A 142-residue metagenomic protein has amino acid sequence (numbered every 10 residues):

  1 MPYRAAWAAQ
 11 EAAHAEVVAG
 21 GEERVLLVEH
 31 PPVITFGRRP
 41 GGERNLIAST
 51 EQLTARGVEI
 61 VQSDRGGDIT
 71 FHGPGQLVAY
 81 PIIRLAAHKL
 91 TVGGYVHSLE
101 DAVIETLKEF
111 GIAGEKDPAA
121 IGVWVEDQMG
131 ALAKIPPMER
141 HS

Functional and structural regions predicted by a protein language model:
M1-K134: N-terminal lobe of the biotin/lipoate ligase/transferase fold
I135-S142: Short, intrinsically disordered, charge-balanced linker/junction segments flanking boundaries in proteins
